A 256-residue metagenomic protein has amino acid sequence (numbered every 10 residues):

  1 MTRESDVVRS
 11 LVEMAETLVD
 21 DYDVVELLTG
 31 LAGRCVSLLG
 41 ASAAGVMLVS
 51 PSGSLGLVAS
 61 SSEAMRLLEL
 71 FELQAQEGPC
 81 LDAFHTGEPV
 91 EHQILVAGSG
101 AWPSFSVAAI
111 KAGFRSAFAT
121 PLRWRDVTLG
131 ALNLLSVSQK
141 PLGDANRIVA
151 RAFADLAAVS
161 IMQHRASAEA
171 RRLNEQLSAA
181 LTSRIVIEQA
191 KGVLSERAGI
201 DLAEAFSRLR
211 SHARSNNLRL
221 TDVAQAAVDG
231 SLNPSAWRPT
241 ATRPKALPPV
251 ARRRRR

Functional and structural regions predicted by a protein language model:
M1-T2, L135-R151: Regulatory loop-to-helix N-cap segments in sensory/regulatory domains that couple ligand/signal detection
T2-E13, V19, D23, A158-R172 (+2 more regions): Signal-transducing alpha-helical linker
R3-V12, E16-L57, L67-E69, E77 (+7 more regions): Helix-loop-beta substructure at the N-terminus of cytosolic sensory domains that couple signal/ligand detection
V49, M65-A101, V107-R115: Regulatory sensory and allosteric helical modules in signal-transduction proteins and certain transcription factors
S116-R123: Short hydrophobic beta-strand micro-motif common in sensory/regulatory domains
R151-A158: Allosteric cytosolic regulatory segments
A166-K245: Signal-transducing coiled-coil/dimerization helices and immediately adjacent hinge/linker segments that couple sensory
